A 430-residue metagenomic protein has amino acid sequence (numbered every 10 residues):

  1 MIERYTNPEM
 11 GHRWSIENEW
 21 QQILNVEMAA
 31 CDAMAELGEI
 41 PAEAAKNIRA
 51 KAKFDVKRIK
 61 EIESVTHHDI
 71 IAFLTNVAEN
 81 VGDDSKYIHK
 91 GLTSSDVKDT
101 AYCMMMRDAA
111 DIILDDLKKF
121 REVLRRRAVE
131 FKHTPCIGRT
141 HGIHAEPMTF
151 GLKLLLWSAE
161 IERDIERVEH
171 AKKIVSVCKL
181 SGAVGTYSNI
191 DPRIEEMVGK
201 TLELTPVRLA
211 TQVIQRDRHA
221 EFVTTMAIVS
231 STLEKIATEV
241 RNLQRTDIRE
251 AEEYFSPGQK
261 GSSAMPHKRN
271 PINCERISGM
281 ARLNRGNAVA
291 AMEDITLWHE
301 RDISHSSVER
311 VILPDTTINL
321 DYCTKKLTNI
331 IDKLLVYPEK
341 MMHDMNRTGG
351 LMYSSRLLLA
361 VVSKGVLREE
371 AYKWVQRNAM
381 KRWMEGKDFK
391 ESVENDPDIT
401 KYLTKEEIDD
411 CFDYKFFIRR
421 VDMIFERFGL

Functional and structural regions predicted by a protein language model:
M1-N18, A35, A72, S263-L430: Catalytic-core signal marking the mid-to-C-terminal active-site face
M1-S181, Y187, D191-M197, P206 (+3 more regions): A helix-coil-helix interface module used to build multimeric assemblies and to scaffold catalytic/cofactor sites
D32, M105-L117, M226-K235, V240 (+1 more regions): Alpha-helical support elements that line or immediately flank enzyme active sites and cofactor-binding pockets
I40, I248-R249, L367: Conserved hydrophobic residue
D99, M106, A110, L154 (+5 more regions): Amphipathic alpha-helical coiled-coil segments and their boundaries
L152, A220-I228, R356-K364: Short, well-ordered beta-strand elements within core beta-sheets of diverse protein domains
E195, G199-A288: Acidic, glycine-rich loop-and-beta core segments that form the ion-binding/anion-interacting portion of active sites
